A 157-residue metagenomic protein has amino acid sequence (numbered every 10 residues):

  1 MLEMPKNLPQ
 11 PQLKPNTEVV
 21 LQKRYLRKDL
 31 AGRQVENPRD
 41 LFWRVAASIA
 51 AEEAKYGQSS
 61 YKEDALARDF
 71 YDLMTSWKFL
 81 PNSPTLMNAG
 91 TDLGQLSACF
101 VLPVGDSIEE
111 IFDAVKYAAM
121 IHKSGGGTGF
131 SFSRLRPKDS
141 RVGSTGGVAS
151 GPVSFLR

Functional and structural regions predicted by a protein language model:
M1-R157: Extended catalytic cores of very large enzyme megasubunits
